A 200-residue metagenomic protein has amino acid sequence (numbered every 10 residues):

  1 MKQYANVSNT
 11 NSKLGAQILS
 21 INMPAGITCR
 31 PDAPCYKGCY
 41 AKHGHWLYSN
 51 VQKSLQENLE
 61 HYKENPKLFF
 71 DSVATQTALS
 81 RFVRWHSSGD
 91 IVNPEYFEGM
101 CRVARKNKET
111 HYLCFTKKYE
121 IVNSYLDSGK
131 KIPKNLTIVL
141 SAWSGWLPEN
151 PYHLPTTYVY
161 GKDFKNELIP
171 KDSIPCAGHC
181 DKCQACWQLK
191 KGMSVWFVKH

Functional and structural regions predicted by a protein language model:
M1-H200: Class I S-adenosyl-L-methionine
